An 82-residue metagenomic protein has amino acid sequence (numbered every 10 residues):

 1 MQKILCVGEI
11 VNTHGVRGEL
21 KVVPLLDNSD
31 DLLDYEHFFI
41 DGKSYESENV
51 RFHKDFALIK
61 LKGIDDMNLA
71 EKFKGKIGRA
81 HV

Functional and structural regions predicted by a protein language model:
M1-R79: Short Lys/Arg-rich amphipathic alpha-helical segments
